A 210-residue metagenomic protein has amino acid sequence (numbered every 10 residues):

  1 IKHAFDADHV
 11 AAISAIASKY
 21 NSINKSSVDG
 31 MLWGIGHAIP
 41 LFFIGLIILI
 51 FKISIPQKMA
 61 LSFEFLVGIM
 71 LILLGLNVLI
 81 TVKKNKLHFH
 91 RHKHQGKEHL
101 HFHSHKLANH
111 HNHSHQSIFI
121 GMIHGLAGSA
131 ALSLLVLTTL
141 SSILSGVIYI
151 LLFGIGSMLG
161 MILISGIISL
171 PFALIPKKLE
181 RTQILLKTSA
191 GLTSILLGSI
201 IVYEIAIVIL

Functional and structural regions predicted by a protein language model:
D6-H9, H37, I72, H124 (+2 more regions): Divalent metal-coordination and catalytic microenvironments
H9-S18, D29-G30, Q116-S141, G146-L151: Generic transmembrane alpha-helix signature in multi-pass membrane proteins, especially transporters/channels
N24-S54, L135-L174: A small-residue-rich subset of transmembrane alpha-helices
K25-E98: Membrane helix-loop-helix hairpins that form the core translocation module of multi-pass transporters
L32-L41, Q116-A127, G160, K187-S194: Select subsegments of transmembrane alpha-helices in polytopic membrane proteins, especially boundary-proximal
F51-S62, H115, S141-L144, L174-L185: Juxtamembrane loop-transmembrane helix junctions in multi-pass integral membrane proteins, especially the extracellular
K58-K86, L179-L210: Selective transmembrane alpha-helices of multi-pass membrane proteins
I80-G125, R181, L210: Alpha-helical multi-pass membrane helix bundles of inner-membrane/thylakoid proteins, especially permease cores
